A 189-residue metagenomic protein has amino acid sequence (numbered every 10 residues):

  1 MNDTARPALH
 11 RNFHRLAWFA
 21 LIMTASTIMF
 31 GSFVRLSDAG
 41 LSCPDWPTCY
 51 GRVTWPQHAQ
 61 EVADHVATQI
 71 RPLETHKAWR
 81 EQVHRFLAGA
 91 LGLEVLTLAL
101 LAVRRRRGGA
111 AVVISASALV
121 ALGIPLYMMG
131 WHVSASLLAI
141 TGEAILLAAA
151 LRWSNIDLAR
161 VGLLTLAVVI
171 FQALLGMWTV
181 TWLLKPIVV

Functional and structural regions predicted by a protein language model:
P7-W18, R71, A78-E81, R85 (+2 more regions): Membrane-water interface of alpha-helical transmembrane segments
N12-S42: N-terminal signal-anchor transmembrane alpha helix
A17, R107-S117, S154-L166: Membrane-interfacial loop-to-transmembrane alpha-helix junctions, especially the N-terminal start
L36-Q82: Extracytosolic (periplasmic/ER-lumenal) interhelical loops and adjacent juxtamembrane/interface segments of multi-pass
R85-L100, A139-E143: Hydrophobic alpha-helical transmembrane segments
A99-R106, L146-N155: Structural signal for the C-terminal ends of transmembrane alpha-helices and the immediately following loop
V133-A139, L184-V189: Non-cytosolic membrane-interface motifs at loop->transmembrane helix junctions
A150-V168, L175-V189: Membrane-interface helix-loop-helix junctions at boundaries between adjacent transmembrane segments
